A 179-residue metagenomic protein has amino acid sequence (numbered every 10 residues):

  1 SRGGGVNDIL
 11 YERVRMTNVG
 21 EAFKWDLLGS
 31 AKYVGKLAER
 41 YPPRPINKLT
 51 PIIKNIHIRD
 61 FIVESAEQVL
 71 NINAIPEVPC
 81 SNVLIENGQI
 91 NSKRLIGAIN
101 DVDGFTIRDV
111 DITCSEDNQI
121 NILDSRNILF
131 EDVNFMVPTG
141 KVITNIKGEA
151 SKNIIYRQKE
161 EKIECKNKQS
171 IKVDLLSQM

Functional and structural regions predicted by a protein language model:
S1-M179: Extracellular/periplasmic carbohydrate-active domains that bind, remodel, or depolymerize complex polysaccharides
